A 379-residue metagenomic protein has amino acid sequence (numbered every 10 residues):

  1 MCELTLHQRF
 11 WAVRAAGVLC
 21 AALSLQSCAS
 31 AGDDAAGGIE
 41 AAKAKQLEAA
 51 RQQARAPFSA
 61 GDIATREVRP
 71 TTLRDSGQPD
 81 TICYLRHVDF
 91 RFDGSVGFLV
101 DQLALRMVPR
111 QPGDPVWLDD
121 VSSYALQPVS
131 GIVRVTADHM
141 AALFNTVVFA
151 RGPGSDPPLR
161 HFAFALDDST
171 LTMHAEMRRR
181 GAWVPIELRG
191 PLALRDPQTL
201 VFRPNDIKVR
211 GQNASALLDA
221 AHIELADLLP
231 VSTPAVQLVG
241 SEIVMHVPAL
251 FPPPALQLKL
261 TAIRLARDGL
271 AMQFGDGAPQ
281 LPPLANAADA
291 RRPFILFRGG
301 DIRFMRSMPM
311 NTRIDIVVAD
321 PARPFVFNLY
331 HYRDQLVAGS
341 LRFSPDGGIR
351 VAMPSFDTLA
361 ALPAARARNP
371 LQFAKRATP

Functional and structural regions predicted by a protein language model:
M1-F10: N-terminal secretory signal peptides that target proteins for export/translocation
A12-C20: Sec-dependent N-terminal signal peptides
A31-G37: Nuclease-adjacent, charged terminal/linker segments that flank catalytic cores
G37-P379: Extracellular/lumenal and peripheral-membrane lipid-interaction modules
